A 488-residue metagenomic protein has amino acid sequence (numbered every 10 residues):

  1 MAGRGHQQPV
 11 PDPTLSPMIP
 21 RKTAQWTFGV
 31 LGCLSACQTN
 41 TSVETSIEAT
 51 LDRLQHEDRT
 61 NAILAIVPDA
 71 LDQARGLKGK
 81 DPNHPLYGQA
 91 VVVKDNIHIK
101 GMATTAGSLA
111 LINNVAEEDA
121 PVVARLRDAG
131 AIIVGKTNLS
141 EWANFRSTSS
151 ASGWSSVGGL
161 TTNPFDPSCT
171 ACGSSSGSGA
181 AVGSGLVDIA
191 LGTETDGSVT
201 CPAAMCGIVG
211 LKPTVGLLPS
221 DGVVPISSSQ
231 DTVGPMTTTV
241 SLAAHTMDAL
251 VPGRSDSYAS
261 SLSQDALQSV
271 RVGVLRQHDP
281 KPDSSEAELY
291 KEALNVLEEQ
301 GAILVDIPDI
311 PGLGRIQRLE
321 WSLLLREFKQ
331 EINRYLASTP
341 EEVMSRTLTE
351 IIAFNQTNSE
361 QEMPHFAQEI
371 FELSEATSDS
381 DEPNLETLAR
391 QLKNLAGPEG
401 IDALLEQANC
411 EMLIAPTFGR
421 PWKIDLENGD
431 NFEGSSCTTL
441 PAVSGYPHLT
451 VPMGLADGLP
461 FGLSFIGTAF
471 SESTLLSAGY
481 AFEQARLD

Functional and structural regions predicted by a protein language model:
S16-T27: Bacterial N-terminal signal peptides that target proteins for export
T27-S35: Bacterial N-terminal signal peptides
C37-D196, T214, N295, Q300 (+1 more regions): Gly/Ser-rich catalytic/binding loops embedded in alpha/beta enzyme cores
H56, D128, G183-S184, I189-R276 (+5 more regions): Structural helix-boundary/capping segments
Y87-A106, A266-L275, R326-L395, P452-P460: Short helix-loop capping/hinge segments that flank enzyme active sites or metal/cofactor-binding pockets
G88, D128, L250, E369-D488: Glycine-rich, small-residue loops and helix-cap segments that act as flexible hinges at active-site edges
V91, I97-A103, Q230-T232, R254-E342: Gly/Ser-rich, acidic/histidine-flanked active-site/gating loops
T104-S108, I112-N113, D283-S284, W422-N431: Glycine/threonine-rich flexible loop motifs
